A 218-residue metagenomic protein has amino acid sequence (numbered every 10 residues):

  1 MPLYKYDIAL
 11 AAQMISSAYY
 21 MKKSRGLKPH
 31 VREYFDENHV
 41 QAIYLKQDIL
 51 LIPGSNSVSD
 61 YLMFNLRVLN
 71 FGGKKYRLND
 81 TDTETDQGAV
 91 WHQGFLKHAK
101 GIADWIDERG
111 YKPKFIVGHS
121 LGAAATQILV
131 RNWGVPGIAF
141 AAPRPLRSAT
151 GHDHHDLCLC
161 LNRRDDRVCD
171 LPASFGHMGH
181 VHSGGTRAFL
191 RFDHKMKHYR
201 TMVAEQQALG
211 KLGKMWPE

Functional and structural regions predicted by a protein language model:
M1-H30, Y34-N38: N-terminal low-complexity, Ser/Thr- and acidic-residue-enriched intrinsically disordered segments
P2-Y6, E33-K112, N132-E218: Alpha/beta hydrolase fold serine-hydrolase catalytic domain that processes acyl esters and thioesters
A9, I15-K23, T83, W105 (+2 more regions): Generic detector of short, locally flexible boundary/turn motifs and exposed helical patches
V117-G122, T126: Gly/Ala-rich beta-loop-alpha elbow adjacent to hydrolase catalytic centers
A125-W133: A short acidic, amphipathic alpha-helical/loop segment
